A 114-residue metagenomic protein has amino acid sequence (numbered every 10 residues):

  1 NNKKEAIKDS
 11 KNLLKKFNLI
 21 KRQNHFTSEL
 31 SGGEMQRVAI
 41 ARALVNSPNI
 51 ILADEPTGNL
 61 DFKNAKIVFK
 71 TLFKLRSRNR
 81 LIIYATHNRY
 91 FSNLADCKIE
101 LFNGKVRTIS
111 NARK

Functional and structural regions predicted by a protein language model:
E5-F17: ABC nucleotide-binding domain "signature" region
F26-L30, E34: Conserved ABC ATPase signature
I40: Hydrophobic anchor residue at the start of the ABC signature
V45-N49: A short, proline-enriched helix->beta-strand linker immediately N-terminal to the Walker B motif in ABC-type P-loop
I51-D54: Catalytic Walker B motif of ABC-type/P-loop ATPase nucleotide-binding domains
F62-N64: Helix N-cap at the start of a conserved alpha-helix in ABC-type nucleotide-binding domains
K66-S77: Helical segment within the ABC ATPase nucleotide-binding domain
